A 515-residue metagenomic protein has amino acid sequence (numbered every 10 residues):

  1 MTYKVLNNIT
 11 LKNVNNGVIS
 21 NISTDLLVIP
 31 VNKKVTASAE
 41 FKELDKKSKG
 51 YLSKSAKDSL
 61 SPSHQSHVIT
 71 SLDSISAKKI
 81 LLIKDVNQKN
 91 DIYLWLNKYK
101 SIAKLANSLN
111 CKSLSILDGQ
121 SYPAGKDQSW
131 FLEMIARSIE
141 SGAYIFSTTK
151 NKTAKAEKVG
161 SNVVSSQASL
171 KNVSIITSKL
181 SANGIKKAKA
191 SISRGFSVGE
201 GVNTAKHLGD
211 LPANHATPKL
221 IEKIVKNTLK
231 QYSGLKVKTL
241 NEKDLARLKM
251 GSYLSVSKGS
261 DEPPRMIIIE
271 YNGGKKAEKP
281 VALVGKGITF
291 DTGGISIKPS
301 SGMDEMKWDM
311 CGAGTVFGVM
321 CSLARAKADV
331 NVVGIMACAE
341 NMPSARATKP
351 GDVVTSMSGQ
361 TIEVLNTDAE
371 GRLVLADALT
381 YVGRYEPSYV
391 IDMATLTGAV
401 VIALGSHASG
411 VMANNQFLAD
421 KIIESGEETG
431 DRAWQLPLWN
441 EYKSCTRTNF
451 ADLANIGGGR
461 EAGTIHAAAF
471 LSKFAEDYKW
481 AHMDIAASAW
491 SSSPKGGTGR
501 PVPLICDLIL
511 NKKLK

Functional and structural regions predicted by a protein language model:
M1-G287: Short amphipathic alpha-helical segment within the helicase RecA-like ATPase core that mediates nucleic-acid
T2-V5, Y51, S59, I221-K515: A generic structural signal for tightly packed, nonpolar segments enriched in small/aliphatic residues
